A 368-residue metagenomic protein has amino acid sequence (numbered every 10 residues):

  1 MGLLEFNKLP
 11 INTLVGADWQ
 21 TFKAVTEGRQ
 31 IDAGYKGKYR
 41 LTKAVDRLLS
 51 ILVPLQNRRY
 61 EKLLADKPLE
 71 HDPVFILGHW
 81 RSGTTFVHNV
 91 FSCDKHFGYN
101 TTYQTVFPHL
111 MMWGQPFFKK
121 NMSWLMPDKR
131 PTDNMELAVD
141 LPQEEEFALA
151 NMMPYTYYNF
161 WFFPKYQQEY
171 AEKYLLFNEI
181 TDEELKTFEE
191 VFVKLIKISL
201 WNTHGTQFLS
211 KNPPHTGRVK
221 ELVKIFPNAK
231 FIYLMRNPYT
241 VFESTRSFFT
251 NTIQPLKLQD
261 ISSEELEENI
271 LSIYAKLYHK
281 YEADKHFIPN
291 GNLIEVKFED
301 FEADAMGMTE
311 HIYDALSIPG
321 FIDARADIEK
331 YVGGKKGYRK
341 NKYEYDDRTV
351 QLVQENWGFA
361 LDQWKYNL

Functional and structural regions predicted by a protein language model:
M1-R59, L63-L64, K173-F177, E183-E189 (+2 more regions): PAPS-dependent sulfotransferases, especially Golgi type II membrane carbohydrate sulfotransferases
L55-I76, T105-H109, G114-Q115: N-terminal signal-anchor transmembrane helix
V74, G98, K230-I232, I294-V296: Hydrophobic/aromatic beta-strand patches that form the interior of the parallel beta-sheet core in alpha/beta enzyme
I76-C93: Glycine-rich phosphate-binding P-loop
L77-H79, L209-P213, F298: Short His-Asn-centered micro-motif
C93-Y103: Post-Walker A helix-loop "phosphate-sensing" segment adjacent to the P-loop in P-loop NTPases
V106-F208: PAPS-dependent sulfation machinery
K211, L222-S247: Conserved phosphate-donor/acceptor-positioning beta-strand/loop module used by diverse small-molecule
